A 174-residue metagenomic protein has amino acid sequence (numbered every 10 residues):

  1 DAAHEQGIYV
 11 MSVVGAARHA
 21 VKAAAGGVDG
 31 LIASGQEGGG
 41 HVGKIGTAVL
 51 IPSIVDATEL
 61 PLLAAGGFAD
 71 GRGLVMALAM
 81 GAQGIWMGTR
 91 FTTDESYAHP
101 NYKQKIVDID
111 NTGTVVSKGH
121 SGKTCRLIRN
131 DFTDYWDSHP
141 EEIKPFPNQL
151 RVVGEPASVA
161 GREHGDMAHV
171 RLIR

Functional and structural regions predicted by a protein language model:
D1-L63, D70-T89: Alpha/beta enzyme core
V49-L63, A69-R174: Conserved active-site-proximal phosphate/metal-binding subdomains
